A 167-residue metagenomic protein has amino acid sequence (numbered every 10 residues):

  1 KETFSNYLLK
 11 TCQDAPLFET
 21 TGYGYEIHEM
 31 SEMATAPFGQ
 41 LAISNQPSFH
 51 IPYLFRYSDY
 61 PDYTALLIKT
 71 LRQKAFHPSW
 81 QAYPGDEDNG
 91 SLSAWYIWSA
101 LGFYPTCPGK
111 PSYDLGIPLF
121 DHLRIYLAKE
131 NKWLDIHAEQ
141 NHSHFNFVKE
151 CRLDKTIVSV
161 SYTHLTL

Functional and structural regions predicted by a protein language model:
K1-D135, Q140: Active-site core of glycosidic bond-cleaving carbohydrate-active enzymes
F145-N146: Short coil-to-beta strand junction motifs in C2/discoidin
L153-T156: Short strand-turn-strand beta-turns centered on an Asx-Gly dipeptide
S159-V160: Acidic, proline/serine/threonine- and glycine-rich low-complexity intrinsically disordered segments
T163-L167: Conserved small/polar residues in nucleotide/adenosyl-binding loops
